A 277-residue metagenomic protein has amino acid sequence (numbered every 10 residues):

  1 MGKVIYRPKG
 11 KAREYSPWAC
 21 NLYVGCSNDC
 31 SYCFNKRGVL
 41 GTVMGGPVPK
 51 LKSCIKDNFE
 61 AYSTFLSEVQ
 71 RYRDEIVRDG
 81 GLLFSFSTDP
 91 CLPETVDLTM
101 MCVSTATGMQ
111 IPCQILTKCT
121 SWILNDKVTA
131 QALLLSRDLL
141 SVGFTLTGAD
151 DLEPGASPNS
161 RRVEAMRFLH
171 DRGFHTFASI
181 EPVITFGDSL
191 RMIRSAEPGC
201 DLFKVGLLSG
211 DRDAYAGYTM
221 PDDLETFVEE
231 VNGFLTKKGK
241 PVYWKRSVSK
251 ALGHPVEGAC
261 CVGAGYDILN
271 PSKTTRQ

Functional and structural regions predicted by a protein language model:
M1, K9, D79-G80, V142 (+2 more regions): Feature targets compositionally biased, intrinsically disordered low-complexity regions with long contiguous runs
M1-G81: N-terminal [4Fe-4S]-dependent radical SAM core
C26, K36-V39, P90, G148 (+2 more regions): Short loop/turn segments at secondary-structure transitions that flank enzyme active sites
G38, T42-G45, V96, L190 (+2 more regions): Short linear functional motifs in flexible/disordered or boundary regions
S63-F234: Conserved AdoMet/S-adenosylmethionine-binding subsite of the radical SAM
Y215-Q277: C-terminal accessory extensions appended to soluble enzyme cores
